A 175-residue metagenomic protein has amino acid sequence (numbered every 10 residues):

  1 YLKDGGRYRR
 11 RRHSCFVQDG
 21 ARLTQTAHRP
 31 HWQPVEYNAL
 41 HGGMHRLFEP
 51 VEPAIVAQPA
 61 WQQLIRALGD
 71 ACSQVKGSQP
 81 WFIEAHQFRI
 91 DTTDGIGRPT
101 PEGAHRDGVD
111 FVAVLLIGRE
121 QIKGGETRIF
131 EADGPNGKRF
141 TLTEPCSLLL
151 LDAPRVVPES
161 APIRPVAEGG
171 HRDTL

Functional and structural regions predicted by a protein language model:
Y1-V35: Solvent-exposed N-terminal domain segments of exported/luminal and surface proteins
L2-R12, Q74-H86: Short glycine-rich, low-complexity/disordered patches
R12, W81, V109, K123 (+2 more regions): Residues that flank catalytic or metal-binding motifs in active/ligand-binding sites
C15, Q87, V112-V114, L148-L150 (+1 more regions): Conserved hydrophobic/aromatic beta-strand scaffold that supports enzyme active sites
G20, A27, Q87, E131 (+1 more regions): Pocket-edge structural micro-motifs
R22-E84: Signature of the catalytic double-stranded beta-helix
Q79-E144: Catalytic core of non-heme Fe(II) oxygenases with the double-stranded beta-helix
E126-L175: Catalytic core of Fe(II)/2-oxoglutarate
